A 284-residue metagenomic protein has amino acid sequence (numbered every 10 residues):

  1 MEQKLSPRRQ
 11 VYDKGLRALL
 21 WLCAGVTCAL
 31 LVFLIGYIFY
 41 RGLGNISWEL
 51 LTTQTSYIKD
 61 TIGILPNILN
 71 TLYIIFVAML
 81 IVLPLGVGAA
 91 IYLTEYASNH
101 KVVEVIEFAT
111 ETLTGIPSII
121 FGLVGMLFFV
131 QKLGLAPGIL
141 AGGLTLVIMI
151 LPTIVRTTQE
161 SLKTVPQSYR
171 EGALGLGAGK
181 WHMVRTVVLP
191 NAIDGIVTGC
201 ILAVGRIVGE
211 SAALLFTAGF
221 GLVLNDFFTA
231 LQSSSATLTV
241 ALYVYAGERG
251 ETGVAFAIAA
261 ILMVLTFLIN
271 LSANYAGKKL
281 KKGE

Functional and structural regions predicted by a protein language model:
E2-L22, I38-A78, N99, V244-G253: Periplasmic/extracellular loop-to-transmembrane helix junction in inner-membrane transport proteins
G15, Q159, K163, I201 (+1 more regions): C-terminal transmembrane helix and the adjacent membrane-cytosol boundary/short C-terminal tail of inner/organellar
T55-I62, L214-M263: Interhelical loop and adjacent transmembrane-helix boundary motif in polytopic membrane transport permeases
L69, Y73-I81, L85, A89 (+4 more regions): Hydrophobic alpha-helical transmembrane segments of multipass integral membrane proteins, especially permease/channel
A78-T110, L123, N274-K279: Transmembrane-helix boundary motif in ABC transporter permease subunits
M79, T158, K180-A218: Transmembrane alpha-helices
E111-V147: Generic hydrophobic transmembrane alpha-helix motif, especially the helices
P117, L176-G177, P190: Glycine/proline-centered hinge or cleavage motifs at structural transition points of membrane proteins
